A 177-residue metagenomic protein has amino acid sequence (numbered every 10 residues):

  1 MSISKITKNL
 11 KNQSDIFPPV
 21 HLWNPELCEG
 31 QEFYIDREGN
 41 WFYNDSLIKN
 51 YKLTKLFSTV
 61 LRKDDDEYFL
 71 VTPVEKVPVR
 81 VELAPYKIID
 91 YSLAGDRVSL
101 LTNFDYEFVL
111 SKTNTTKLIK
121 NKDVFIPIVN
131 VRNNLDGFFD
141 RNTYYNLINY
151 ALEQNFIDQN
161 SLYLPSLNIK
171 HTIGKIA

Functional and structural regions predicted by a protein language model:
M1-A177: Long, non-globular segments of proteins
